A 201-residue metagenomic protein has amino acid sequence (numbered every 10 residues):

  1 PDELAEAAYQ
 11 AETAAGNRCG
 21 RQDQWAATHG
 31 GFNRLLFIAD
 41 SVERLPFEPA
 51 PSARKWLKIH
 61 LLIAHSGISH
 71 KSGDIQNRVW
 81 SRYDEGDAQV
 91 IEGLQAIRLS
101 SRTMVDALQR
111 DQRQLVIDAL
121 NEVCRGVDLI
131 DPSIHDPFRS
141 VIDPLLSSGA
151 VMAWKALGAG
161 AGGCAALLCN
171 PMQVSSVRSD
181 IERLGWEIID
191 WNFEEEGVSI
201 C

Functional and structural regions predicted by a protein language model:
P1: DPxDG-like acidic metal-binding loop motif
E6-N17, Q24-K155, A166-C201: C-terminal nucleotide
G162: Glycine-rich active-site/cofactor-binding loop and its immediate structural neighborhood
